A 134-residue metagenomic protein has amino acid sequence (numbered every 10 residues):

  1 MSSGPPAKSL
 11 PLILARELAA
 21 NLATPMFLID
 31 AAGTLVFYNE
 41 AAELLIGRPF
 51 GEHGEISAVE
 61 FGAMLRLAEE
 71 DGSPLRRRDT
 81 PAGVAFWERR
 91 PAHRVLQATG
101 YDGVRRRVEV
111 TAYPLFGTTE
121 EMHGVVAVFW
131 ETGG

Functional and structural regions predicted by a protein language model:
S2, E120-T132: PAS-family sensory domains
P5-T34, E40: Sensory modules in modular signal-transduction proteins
A32-G33, G103, T118-E121: A glycine-centered beta-loop-beta connector
V36, L75, R106, M122-H123: Generic structural signal for well-ordered beta-strand positions
E43-L44: Sensory helix hotspots in PAS and closely related PAS-like folds
H53-G100: Terminal output helix/cap of sensory domains in signal transduction proteins
H93-V95, V104-V110, V126: PAS/PAC sensory module
G100-D102, T111-G117, V128-E131: PAS-family sensory domains and close relatives that share small-molecule sensor folds
